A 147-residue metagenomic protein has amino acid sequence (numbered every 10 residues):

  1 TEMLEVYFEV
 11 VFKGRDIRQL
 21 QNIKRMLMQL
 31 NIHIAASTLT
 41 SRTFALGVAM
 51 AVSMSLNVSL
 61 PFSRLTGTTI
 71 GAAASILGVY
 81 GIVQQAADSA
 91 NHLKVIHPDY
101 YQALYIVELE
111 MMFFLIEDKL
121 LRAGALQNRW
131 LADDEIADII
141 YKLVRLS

Functional and structural regions predicted by a protein language model:
T1-L27: Terminal export/targeting leaders at protein ends
V10, G14-I17, I96, D118 (+2 more regions): Surface-exposed polar/charged interaction patches
R15-L20, A35, L60, R64 (+2 more regions): Residue-level signal for secondary-structure boundary elements
R25-T40, E108-M111, V144-S147: Long, helix-rich, hydrophobic modules that act as membrane-proximal anchors or helical bundle/coiled-coil regulators
Q29-A90: Membrane-inserting effector segments that mediate pore formation, membrane fusion, or transient membrane insertion
T66-G124: Membrane-engaging insertion elements
M112-S147: C-terminal assembly and membrane-engagement modules of membrane-active proteins
